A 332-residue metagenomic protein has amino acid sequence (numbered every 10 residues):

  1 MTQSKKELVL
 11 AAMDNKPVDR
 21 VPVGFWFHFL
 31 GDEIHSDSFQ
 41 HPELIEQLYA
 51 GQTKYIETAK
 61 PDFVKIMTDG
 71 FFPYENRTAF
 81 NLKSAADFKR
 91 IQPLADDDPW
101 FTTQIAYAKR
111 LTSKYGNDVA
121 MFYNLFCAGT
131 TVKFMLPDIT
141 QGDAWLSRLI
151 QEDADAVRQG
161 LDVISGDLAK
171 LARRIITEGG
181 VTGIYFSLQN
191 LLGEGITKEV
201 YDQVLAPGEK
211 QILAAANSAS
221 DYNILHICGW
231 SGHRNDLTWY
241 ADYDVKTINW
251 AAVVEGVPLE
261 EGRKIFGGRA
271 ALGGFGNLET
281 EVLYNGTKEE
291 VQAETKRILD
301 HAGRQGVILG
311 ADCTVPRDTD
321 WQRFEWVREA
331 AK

Functional and structural regions predicted by a protein language model:
M1-L30, D37-F39, G51, D62-I66 (+1 more regions): Active-site loop segments of alpha/beta catalytic cores
V18-F71, N76-R90: N-terminal capping/small domains of soluble enzymes
A86-W100: A generic, well-ordered mixed alpha/beta core segment in the N-terminal half of proteins
